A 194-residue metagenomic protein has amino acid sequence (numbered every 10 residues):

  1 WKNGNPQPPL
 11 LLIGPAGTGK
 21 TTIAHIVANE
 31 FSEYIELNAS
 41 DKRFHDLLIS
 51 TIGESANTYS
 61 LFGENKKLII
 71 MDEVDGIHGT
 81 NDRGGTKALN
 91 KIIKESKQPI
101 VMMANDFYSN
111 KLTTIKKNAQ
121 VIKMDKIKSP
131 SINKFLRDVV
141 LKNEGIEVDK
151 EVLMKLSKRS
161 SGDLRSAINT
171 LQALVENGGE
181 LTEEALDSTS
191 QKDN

Functional and structural regions predicted by a protein language model:
W1-P9, P15, E54-L61, L171: Pre-Walker A (pre-P-loop) alpha-helix and adjacent loop at the N terminus of AAA/AAA+ ATPase modules, a conserved
K2-L37: Walker A/P-loop
F31-N194: Non-catalytic interfacial helical region
